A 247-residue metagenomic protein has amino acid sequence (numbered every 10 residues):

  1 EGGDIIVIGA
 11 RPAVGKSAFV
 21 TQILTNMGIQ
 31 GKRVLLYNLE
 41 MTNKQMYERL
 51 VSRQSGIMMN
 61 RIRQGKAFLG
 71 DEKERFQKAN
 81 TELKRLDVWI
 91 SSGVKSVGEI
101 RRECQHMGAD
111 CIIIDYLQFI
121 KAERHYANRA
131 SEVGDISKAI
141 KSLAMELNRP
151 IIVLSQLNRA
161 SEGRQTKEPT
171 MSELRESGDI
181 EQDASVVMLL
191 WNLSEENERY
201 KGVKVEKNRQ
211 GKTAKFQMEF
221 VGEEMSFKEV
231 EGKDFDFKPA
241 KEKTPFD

Functional and structural regions predicted by a protein language model:
E1-I6: Pre-Walker A (Motif I) flank of P-loop NTPase domains
G9-A10: The Walker A (P-loop) glycine that initiates the GxxxxGKT/S ATP-binding motif of P-loop NTPases
A13: Walker A (P-loop) phosphate-binding loop of P-loop NTPases
K16: Conserved lysine of the Walker
N26-G108, A122, L174, F216-M218 (+1 more regions): Cytosolic-facing regulatory segments adjacent to core modules
G56, D71, V97-I112, Y126 (+2 more regions): C-terminal regions of RecA-like/P-loop NTPase motor modules
Y116: Walker B catalytic acidic pair
